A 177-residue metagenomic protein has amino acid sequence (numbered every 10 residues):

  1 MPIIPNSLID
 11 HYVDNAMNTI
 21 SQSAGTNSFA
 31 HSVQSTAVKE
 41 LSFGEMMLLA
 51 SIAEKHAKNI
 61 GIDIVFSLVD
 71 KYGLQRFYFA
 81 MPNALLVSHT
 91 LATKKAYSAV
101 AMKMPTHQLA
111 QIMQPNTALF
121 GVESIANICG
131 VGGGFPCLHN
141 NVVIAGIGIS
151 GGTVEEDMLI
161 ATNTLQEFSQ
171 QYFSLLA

Functional and structural regions predicted by a protein language model:
P2-I52, S150-A177: Juxtadomain coupling helices with adjacent low-complexity linkers
V38-I62, Q114-G130: Short, basic/aromatic recognition patches
E54-A57, G61, F77, V100 (+1 more regions): Generic helix-packing signal
D63-S67: Short, hydrophobic-rich beta-strand element in sensory/regulatory alpha-beta domains
L68-T117: Structured interaction and signal-relay segments at domain junctions
T117-D157, N163: Sensory/regulatory domains in signal-transduction proteins
